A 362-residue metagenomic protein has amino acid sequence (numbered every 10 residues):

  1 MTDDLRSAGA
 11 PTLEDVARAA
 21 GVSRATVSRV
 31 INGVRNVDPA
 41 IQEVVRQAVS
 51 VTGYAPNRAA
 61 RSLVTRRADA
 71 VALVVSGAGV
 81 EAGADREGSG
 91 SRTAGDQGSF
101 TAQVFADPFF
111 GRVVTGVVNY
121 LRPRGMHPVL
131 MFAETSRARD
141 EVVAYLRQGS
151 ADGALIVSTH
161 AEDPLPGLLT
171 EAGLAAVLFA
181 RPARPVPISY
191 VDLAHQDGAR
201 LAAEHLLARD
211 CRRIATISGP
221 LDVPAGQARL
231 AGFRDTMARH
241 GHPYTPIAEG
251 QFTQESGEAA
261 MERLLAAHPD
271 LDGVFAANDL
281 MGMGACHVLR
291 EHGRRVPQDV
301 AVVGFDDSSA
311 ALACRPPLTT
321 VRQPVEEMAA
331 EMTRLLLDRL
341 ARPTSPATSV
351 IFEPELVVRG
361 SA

Functional and structural regions predicted by a protein language model:
M1-A70, A362: N-terminal helix-turn-helix DNA-binding module of bacterial transcription factors
T2-R6, A19, V51, G116-R124 (+2 more regions): Bacterial carbohydrate/catabolite-sensing allosteric modules
L5, A70-E204: Alpha-helical recognition/docking segments in bacterial nutrient-uptake and carbohydrate-utilization systems
A10, P56-N57, R139-D140, E162-D163 (+1 more regions): Structural motif corresponding to alpha-helix initiation and N-cap regions
S23, D69, H127, D152 (+2 more regions): Short acidic/polar active-site loop segments enriched in Thr and Asp
V34, R66, E81, A138 (+4 more regions): Generic structural signal for helix capping and beta-alpha/helix-loop junctions
V51-N57, T135-R139, C286: Short gly/ser/thr-rich secondary-structure transition/capping motifs
